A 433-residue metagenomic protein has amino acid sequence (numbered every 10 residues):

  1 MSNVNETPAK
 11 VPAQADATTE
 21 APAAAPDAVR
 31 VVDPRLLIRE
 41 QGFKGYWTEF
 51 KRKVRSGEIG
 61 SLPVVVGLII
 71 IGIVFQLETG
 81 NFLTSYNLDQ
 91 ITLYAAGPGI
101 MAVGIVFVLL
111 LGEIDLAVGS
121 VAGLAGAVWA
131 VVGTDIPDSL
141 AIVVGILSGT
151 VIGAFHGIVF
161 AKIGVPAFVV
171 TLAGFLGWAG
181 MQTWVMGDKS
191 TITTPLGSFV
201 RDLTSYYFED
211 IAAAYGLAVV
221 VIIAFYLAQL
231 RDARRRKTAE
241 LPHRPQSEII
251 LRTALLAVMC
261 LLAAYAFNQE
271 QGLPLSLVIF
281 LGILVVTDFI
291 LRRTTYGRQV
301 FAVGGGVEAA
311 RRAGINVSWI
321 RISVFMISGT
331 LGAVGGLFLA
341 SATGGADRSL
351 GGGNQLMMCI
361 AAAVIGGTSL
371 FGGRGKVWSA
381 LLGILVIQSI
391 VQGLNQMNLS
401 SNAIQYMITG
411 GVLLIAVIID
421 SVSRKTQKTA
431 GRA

Functional and structural regions predicted by a protein language model:
S2-G67, V221-A254, L262, N316-W319 (+1 more regions): Cytosolic-side transmembrane-helix boundaries in multi-pass membrane proteins
R35-I100, W129, D135-L140: Membrane-interfacial amphipathic/re-entrant helices at transmembrane-helix boundaries
I73-D135, I158-F168, A309, A363-V377 (+1 more regions): Single transmembrane alpha-helix segments in multi-pass membrane proteins
E78-Q90, G187, A264-V278, D288-R292 (+3 more regions): Inter-helical junctions in multi-pass inner-membrane proteins, predominant in energy-converting antiporter-like
E113, G153, F325-G332, G336-G410: Transmembrane alpha-helical segments in multi-pass inner-membrane proteins
P137-L176, L382-G383: Alpha-helical transmembrane segments within multi-pass membrane transporters and channels
W178-L291, R348, I404, K428-A433: Transmembrane helix-bundle core of multi-pass membrane transporters and related energy-transducing complexes
L230-S247, V286-F325: Membrane-helix/interface signature in polytopic inner-membrane proteins
